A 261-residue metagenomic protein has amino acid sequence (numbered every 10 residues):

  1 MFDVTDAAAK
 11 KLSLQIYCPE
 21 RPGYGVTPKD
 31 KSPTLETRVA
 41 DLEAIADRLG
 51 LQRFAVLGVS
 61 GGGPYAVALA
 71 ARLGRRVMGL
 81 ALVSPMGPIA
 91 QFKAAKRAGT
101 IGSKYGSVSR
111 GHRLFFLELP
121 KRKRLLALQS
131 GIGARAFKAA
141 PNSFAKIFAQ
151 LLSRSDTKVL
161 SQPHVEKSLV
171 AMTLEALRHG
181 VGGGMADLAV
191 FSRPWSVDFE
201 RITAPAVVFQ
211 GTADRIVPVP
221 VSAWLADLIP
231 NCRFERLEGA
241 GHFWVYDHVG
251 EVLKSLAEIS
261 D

Functional and structural regions predicted by a protein language model:
M1-A7: The serine-hydrolase catalytic nucleophile loop
A9-K29: Conserved alpha/beta-hydrolase
T37-A55: Conserved acidic catalytic loop of the alpha/beta-hydrolase fold
R53-R97: Conserved hydrolase catalytic core segment
S107, G111-V197: Alpha/beta-hydrolase
I202, V208-Q210, D214: Short beta-strand/loop motif that positions the catalytic acidic residue of the alpha/beta-hydrolase fold
R215-V221: Conserved alpha/beta-hydrolase "acid-adjacent" motif
N231-D261: Catalytic active-site module of serine/aspartate enzymes centered on a nucleophile-bearing elbow/loop
